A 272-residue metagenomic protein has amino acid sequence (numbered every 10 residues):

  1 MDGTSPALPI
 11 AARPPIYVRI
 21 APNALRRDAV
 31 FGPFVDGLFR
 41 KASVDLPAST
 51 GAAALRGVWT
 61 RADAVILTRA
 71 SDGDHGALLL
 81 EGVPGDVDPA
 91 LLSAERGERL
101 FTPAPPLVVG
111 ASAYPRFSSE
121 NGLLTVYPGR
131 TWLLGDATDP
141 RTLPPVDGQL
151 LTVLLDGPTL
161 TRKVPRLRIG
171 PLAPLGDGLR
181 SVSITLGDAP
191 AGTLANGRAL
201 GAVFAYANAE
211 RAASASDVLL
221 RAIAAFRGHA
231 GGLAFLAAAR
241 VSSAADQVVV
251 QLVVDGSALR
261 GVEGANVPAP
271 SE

Functional and structural regions predicted by a protein language model:
M1-D36: N-terminal mature-domain "stem" immediately C-terminal to a signal peptide or N-terminal signal-anchor/transmembrane
D2-T4, L8, T152-N266: Leucine-rich, highly hydrophobic segment in Treponema pallidum outer-membrane-associated proteins
P6-A7, A29-Y127, K163-N196, H229: Short, compositionally biased low-complexity segments enriched in polar/charged residues
I16-V18, L67, D72-V83, R130-G135 (+2 more regions): Short cationic amphipathic helices and targeting signals
V18, P115-T142, S242-S257: A short, solvent-exposed beta-edge/loop patch
L25-R26, G85, D139-R141: Short helix-loop capping/hinge motifs at secondary-structure junctions, enriched in acidic/polar residues
G122-A173: A surface/extracellular/periplasmic glyco- and lipid-processing/surface-interacting theme
P270-E272: Short, solvent-exposed mixed-charge patches
